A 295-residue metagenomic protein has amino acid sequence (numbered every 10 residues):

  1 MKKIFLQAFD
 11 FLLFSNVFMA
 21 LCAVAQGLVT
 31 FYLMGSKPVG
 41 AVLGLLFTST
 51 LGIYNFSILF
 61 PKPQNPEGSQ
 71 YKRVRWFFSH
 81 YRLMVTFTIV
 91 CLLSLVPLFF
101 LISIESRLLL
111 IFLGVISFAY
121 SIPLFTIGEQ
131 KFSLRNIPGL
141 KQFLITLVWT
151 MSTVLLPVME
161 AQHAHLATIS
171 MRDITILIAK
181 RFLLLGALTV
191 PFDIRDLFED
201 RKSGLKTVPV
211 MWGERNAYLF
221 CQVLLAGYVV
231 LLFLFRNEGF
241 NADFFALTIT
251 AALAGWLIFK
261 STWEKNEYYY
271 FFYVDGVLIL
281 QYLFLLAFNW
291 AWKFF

Functional and structural regions predicted by a protein language model:
K2-M19, Q64-F87, I122-L147, T207 (+2 more regions): Interhelical loop and helix-boundary elements at the membrane-water interface of polytopic inner-membrane proteins
V24-L28, L46-I58, L92-L93, V115-I122 (+1 more regions): Central hydrophobic cores of alpha-helical transmembrane segments in multi-pass inner-membrane proteins across all
L28-A41, F100-L101, N237: Short, hydrophobic transmembrane alpha-helix segments
G35-F56, I111-I116, T168-P191: Membrane-embedded alpha-helical segments that form the functional core of polytopic membrane enzymes, especially those
Y54-T86, F182, G186-L225: Solvent-exposed interhelical
R82-A161, L257: Intramembrane alpha-helical segments
Q142-P191, L197: Functional transmembrane core segments of multi-pass inner-membrane proteins
L283-F295: Juxtamembrane boundary at the C-terminal end of a transmembrane helix
